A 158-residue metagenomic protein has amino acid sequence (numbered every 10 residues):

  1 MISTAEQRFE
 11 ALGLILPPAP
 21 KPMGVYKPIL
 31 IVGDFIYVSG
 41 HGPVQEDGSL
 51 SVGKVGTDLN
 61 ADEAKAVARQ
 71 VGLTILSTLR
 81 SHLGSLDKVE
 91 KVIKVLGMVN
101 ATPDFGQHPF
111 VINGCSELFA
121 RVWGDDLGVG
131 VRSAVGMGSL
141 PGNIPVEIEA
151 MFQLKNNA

Functional and structural regions predicted by a protein language model:
M1-A158: Short, polar/acidic, helix-capping and beta-turn segments at strand->helix junctions that line the mouths
